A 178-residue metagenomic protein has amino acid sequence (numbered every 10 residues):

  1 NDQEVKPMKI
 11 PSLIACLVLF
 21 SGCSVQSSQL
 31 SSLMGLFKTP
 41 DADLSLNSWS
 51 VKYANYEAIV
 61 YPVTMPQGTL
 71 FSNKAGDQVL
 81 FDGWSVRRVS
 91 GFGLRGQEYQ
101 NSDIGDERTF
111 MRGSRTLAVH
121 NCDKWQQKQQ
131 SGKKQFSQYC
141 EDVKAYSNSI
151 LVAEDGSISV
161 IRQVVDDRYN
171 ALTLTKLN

Functional and structural regions predicted by a protein language model:
N1-V25: Sec-dependent bacterial lipoprotein signal peptides
S24-N178: Acidic, serine/threonine-rich low-complexity disordered tracts
